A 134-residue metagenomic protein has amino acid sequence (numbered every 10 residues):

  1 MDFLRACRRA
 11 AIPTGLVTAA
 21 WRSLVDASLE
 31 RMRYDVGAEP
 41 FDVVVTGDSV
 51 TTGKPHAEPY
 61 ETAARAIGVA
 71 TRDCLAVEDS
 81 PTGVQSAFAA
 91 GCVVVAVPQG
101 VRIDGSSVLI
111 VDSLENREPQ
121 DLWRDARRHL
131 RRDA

Functional and structural regions predicted by a protein language model:
M1-L16, D26: Short, acidic loop-to-helix structural element flanking the phosphoryl-transfer center in phosphate-processing enzymes
R5, W21-A134: Asp-based, Mg2+/Mn2+-dependent phosphohydrolase catalytic module
